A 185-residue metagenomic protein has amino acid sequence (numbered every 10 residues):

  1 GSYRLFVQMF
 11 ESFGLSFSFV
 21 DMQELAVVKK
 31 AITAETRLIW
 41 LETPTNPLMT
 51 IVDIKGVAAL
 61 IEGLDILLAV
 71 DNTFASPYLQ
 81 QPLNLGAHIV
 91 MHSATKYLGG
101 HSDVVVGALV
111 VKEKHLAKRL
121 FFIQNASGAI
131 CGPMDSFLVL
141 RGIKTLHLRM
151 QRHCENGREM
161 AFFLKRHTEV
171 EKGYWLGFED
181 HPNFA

Functional and structural regions predicted by a protein language model:
G1-E169, Y174: Conserved PLP-enzyme active-site core in the AAT-like
E179-A185: Active-site loop ensemble at the mouth of alpha/beta enzyme cores that anchors a bound cofactor
